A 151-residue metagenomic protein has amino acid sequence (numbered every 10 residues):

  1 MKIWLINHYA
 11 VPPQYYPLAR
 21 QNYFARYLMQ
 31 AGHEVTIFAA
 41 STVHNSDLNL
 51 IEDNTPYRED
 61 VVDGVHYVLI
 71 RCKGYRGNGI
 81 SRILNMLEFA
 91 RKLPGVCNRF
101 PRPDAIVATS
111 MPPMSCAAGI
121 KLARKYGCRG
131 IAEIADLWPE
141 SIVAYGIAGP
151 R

Functional and structural regions predicted by a protein language model:
M1-D63: N-terminal subdomain of nucleotide-sugar transferases
L5, P101-D104: Terminal low-complexity segments of carbohydrate-biosynthetic enzymes
H8, K73-S81, Y126-R151: Acceptor-binding helix/loop patch of EC 2.4 sugar-transfer enzymes, predominantly nucleotide-sugar-dependent
P13, I83-P94, P103-C128, A132-S141: An aromatic- and histidine-rich active-site surface loop
L18, N49-L50, S81, A118-K121: Short amphipathic alpha-helical segments
R26, Q30, G95-N98, K121-R124: Short, well-ordered alpha-helices that flank and scaffold nucleotide-derived cofactor binding pockets
E34, H66, R129: Residue-level detector of anion-binding/catalytic polar loops
I37-F100: A conserved catalytic-core segment of Leloir-type glycosyltransferases
